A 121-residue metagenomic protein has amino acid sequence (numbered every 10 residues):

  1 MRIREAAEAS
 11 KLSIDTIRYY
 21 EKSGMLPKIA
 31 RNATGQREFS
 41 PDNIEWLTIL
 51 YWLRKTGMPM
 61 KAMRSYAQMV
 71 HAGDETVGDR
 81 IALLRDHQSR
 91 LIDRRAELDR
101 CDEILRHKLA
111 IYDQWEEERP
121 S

Functional and structural regions predicted by a protein language model:
R2-E8, P27-A30, P41-S121: Arg/Lys-rich, alpha-helical DNA-contact motif
A6, S13-T16: Short glycine/proline-centered loop/turn elements that form peptide/ligand docking sites
E8-K11, G35: Conserved beta-strand-loop-alpha-helix junction that forms the acyl-donor binding cleft
I17-A33: Major-groove DNA-recognition helix of helix-turn-helix-type DNA-binding domains
I17-R18, R37, A110: Intrinsically disordered, low-complexity segments enriched in small/polar residues
T34-S40: Minor-groove-contacting beta-hairpin "wing" of winged helix-turn-helix DNA-binding domains
